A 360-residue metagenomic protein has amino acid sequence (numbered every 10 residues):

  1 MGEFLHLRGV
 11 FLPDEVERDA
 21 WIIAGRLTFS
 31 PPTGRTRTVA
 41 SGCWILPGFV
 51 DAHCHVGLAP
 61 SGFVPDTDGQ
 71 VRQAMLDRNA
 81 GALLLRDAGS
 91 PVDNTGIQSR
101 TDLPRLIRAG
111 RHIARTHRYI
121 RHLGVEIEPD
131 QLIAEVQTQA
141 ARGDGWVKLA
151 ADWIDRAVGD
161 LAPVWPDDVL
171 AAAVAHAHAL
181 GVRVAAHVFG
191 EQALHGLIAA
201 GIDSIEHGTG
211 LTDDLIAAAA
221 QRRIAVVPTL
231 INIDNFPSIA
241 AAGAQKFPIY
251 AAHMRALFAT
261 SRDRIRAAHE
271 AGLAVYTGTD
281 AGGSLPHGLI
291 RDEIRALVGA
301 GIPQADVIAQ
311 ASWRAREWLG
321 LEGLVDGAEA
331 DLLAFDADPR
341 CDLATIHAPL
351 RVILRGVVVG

Functional and structural regions predicted by a protein language model:
M1-R35, W44-L46, A337-L343, V357-V358: N-terminal metal-binding scaffold of metallo-dependent hydrolase/deaminase domains
C43-T101, H117-H122, A199-A200: Metal-associated gating/positioning segment near the N- to mid-region
G48-C54, L85-D87, L106-G110, V147-L149 (+4 more regions): Hydrophobic faces of well-ordered beta-strands that scaffold small-molecule active sites in alpha/beta enzyme cores
V56-T67, T116-E126, A157-P163, S238 (+1 more regions): Acidic/histidine-rich helix-loop elements that form or flank divalent-metal/phosphate-binding sites at the catalytic
G57-A59, P91-T95, A114-T116, W153-R156 (+4 more regions): Active-site environment of divalent metal-dependent phosphoester hydrolases
P60-V64, V158, L194-A200, N232-Q245 (+4 more regions): Histidine/acidic-residue-rich catalytic or RNA/ligand-binding cores of hydrolases and nuclease-related proteins
Q131-V226, A242-G243, R255-V275: Histidine/acidic residue-rich metal-binding segments in metalloenzymes
A179, F258-D338: His/Asp/Glu-enriched, well-ordered alpha-helical/loop segment that forms or immediately abuts the divalent-metal
